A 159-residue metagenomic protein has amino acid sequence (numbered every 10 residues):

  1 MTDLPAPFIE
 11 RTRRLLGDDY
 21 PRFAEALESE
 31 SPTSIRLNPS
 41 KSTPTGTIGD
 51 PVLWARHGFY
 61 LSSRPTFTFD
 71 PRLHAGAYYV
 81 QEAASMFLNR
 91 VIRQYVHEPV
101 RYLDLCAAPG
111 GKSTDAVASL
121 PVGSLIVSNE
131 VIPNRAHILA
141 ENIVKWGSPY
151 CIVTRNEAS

Functional and structural regions predicted by a protein language model:
M1-S159: S-adenosylmethionine
